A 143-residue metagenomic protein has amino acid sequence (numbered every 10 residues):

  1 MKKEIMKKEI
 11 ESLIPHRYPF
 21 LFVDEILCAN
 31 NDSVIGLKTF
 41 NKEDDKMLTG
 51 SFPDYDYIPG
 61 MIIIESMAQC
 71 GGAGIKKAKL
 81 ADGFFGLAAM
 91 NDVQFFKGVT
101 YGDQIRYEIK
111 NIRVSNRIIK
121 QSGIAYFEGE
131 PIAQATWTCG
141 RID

Functional and structural regions predicted by a protein language model:
K2-E4, G71-E108, I112, Q134-T136 (+1 more regions): Hydrophobic beta-strand-centered segment that forms part of the acyl-chain substrate-binding groove
K7-R17: Short aromatic-glycine motifs in intrinsically disordered, low-complexity regions
E11, D54, F95-K97: Beta-strand-rich interaction surfaces with strong enrichment in secreted/lumenal proteins
Y18-I58: Catalytic strand-loop segment that frames the active site of acyl-thioester-processing enzymes
F20-F22, I105, I119: Hydrophobic core residues within well-ordered beta-strands of beta-rich domains
I26, I58-D82: Active-site helix/loop of acyl-thioester processing domains in fatty-acid/polyketide metabolism, spanning hotdog-fold
A29-V34, G98, V114-I119: Short, conserved beta-turn/loop elements at beta-strand boundaries and strand-helix junctions
K97, N116-A135: Acidic, glycine-enriched active-site microenvironments
